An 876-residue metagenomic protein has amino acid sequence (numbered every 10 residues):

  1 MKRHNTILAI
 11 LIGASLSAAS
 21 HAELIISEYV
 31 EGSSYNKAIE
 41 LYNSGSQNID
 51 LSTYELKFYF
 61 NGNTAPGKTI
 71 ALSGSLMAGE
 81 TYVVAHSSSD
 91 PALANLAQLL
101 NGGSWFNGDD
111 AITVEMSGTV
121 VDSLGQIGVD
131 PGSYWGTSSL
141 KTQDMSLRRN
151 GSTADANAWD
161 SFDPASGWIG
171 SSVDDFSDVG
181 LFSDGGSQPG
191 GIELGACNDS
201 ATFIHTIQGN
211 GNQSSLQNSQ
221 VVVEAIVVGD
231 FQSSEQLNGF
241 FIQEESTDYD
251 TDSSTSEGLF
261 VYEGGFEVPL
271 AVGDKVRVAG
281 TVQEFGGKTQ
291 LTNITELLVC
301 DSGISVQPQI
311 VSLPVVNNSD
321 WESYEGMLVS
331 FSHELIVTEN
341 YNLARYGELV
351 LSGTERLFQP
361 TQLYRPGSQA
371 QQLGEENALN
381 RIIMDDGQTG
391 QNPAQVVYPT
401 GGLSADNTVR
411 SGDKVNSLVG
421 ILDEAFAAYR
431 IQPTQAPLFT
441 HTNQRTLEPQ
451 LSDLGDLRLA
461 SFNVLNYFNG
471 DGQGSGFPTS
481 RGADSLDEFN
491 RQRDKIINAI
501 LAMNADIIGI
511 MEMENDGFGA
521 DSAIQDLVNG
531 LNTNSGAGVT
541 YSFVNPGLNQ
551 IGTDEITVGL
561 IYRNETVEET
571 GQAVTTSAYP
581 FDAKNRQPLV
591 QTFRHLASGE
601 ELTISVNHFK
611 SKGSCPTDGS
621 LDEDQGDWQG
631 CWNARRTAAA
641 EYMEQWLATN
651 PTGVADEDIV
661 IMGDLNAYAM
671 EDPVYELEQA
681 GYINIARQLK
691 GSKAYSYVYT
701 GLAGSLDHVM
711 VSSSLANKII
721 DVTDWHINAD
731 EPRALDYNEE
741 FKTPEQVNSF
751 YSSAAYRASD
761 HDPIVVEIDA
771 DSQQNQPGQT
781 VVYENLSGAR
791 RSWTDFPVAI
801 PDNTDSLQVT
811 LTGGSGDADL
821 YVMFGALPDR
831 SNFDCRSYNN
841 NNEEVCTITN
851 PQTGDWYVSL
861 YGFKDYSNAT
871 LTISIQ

Functional and structural regions predicted by a protein language model:
M1-H21: Gram-negative bacterial Sec-dependent N-terminal signal peptides
H21-M145, F203-Q290: Activation on beta-sandwich/Ig-like modules and their edge loops
Y42-Q47, L335, F593-L596, V711 (+2 more regions): Extracellular and analogous surface-interaction loops
Q47-K57, Q236-G239, T338-L349, L602-S605 (+4 more regions): Short, hydrophobic/aromatic beta-strand segments
G74-T81, H86-A92, I127-W135, L140-K141 (+9 more regions): Divalent cation-coordinating acidic motifs and surrounding scaffolds that mediate Ca2+/Mg2+/Mn2+/Zn2+-dependent binding
G128-S133, S166, S177-G180, D184-G482 (+5 more regions): Extended non-catalytic accessory segments flanking core domains
T723-I727, N785-N832, P851-G854, K864-Y866 (+1 more regions): Acidic, Ser/Thr/Pro-rich low-complexity intrinsically disordered segments
Y857-Y861: Extracellular recognition modules
